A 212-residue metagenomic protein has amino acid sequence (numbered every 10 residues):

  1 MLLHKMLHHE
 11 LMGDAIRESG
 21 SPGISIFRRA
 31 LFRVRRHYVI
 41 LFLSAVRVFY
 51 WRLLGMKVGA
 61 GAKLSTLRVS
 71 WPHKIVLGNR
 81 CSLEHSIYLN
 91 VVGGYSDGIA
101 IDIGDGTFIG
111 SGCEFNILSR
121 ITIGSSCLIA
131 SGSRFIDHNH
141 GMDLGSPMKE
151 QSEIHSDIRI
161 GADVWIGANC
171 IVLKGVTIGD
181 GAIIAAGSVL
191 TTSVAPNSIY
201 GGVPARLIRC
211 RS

Functional and structural regions predicted by a protein language model:
M1-I136, G161-A162, P196, A205-S212: Domain-scale signature associated with acetyltransferase and cell-envelope carbohydrate enzymes
I123-S212: Glycine-rich hexapeptide-repeat left-handed beta-helix
